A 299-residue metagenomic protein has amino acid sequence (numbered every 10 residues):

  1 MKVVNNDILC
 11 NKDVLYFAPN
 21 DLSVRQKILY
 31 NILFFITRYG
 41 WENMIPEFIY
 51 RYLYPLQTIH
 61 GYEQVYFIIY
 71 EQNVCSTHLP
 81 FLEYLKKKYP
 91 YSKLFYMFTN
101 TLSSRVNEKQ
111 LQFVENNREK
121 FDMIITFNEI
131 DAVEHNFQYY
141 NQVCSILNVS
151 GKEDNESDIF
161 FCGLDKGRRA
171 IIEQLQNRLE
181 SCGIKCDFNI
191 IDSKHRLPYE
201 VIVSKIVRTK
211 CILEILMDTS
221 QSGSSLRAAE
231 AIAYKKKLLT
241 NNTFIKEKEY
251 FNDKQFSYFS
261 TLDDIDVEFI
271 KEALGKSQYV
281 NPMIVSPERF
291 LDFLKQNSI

Functional and structural regions predicted by a protein language model:
M1-Y62, Y70-L85, F98-A233, K237-F251 (+1 more regions): Nucleotide-sugar donor-binding catalytic core of glycosyltransferases
V14, Q64, L94, F137-Q138 (+2 more regions): Intrinsically disordered, low-complexity segments enriched in small/polar residues
V65, S92, S157: Nucleotide donor/acceptor-binding cores
P90-F98: Short beta-strand/loop segments at the ligand-binding rim of alpha/beta enzyme cores
K248-F269: Change "using UDP/GDP/dTDP sugars" to "using nucleotide sugars
L262-I299: A charged, aromatic-enriched C-terminal amphipathic alpha-helix characteristic of glycosyltransferases across folds
